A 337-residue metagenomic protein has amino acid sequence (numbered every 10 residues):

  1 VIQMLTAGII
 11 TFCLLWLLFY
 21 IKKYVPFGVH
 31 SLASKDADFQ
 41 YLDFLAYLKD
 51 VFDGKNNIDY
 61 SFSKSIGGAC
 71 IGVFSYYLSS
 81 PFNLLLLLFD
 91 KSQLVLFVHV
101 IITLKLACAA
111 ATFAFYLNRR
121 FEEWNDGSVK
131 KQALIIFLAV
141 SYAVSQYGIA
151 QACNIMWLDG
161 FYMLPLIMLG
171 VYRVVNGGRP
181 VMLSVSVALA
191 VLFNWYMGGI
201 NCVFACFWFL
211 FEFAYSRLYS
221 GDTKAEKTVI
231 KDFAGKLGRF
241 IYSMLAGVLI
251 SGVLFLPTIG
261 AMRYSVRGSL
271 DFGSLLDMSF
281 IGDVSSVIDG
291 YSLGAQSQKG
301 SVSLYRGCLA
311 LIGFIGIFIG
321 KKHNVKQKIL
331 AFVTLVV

Functional and structural regions predicted by a protein language model:
V1-Y24, G235-R239, M244: Start-transfer (signal-anchor) and selected internal transmembrane alpha helices of multi-pass inner/ER membrane
Y20-F121, N125-P165, L189, F193-Y196: Active-site lumenal/periplasmic loops and adjacent helix-entry segments of GT-C-fold, multi-pass membrane
K35-F52, S75, P81-L84, K236-G320 (+1 more regions): Periplasmic/ER-lumenal interhelical loops and adjacent helix-loop junctions in multi-pass membrane proteins
L106, W157-M168, I200-W208, L311: Hydrophobic core segments of transmembrane alpha-helices in multi-pass, intramembrane catalytic enzymes
I136, H323-V337: Transmembrane alpha-helix segments characteristic of polytopic inner-membrane glycan-assembly/cell-envelope
I167-M182, Y215: Membrane-interface transmembrane helices that cradle and orient dolichyl/undecaprenyl
V181-W195, S243-L249: Membrane-interface alpha helices of multi-pass inner-membrane proteins
N201-A246, F314, K322-H323: Perimembrane helix-loop-helix junctions
